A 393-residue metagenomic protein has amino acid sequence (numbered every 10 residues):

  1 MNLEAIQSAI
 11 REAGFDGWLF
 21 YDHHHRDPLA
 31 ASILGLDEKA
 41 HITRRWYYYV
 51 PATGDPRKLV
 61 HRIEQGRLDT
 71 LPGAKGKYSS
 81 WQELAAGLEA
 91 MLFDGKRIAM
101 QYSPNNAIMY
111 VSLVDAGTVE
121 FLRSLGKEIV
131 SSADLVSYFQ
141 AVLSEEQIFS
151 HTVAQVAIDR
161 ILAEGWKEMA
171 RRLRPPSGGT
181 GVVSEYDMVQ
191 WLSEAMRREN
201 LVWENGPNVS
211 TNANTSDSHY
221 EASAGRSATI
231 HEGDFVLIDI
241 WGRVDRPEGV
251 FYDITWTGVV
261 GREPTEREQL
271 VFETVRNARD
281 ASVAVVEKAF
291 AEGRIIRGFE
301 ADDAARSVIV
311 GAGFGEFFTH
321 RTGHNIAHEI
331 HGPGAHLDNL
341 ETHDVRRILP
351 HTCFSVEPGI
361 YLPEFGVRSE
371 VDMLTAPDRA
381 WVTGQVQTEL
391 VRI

Functional and structural regions predicted by a protein language model:
M1-I393: Active-site neighborhoods and metal-handling regions in enzymes and metal-associated proteins
